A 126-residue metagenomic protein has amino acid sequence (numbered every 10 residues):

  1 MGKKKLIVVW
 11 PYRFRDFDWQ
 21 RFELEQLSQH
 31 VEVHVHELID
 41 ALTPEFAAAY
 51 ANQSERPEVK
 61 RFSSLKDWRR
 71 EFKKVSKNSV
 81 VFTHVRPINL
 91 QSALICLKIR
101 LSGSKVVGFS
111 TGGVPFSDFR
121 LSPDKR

Functional and structural regions predicted by a protein language model:
G2-K4: Nucleotide donor/acceptor-binding cores
I7-S28, H36-R126: Active-site and donor-binding regions of nucleotide-sugar-utilizing enzymes
